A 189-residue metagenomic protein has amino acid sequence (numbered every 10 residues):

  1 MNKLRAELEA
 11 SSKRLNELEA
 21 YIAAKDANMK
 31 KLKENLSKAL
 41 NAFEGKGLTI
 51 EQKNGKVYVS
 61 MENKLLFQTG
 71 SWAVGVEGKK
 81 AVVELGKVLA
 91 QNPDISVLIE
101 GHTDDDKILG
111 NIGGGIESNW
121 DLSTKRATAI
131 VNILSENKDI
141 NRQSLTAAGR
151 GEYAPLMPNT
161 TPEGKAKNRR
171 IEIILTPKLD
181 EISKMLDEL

Functional and structural regions predicted by a protein language model:
M1-E51: Extracellular/lumenal/periplasmic "stalk" regions immediately C-terminal to a signal peptide or transmembrane helix
E44-K46, I50, V82-Q91: Short amphipathic alpha-helices and their capping/turn segments at secondary-structure boundaries
Q52-K56: Short Gly/Ser/Thr- and Asp/Glu-enriched loop/turn motifs at secondary-structure junctions
V57-E62: Short, aliphatic-rich beta-strand segments
L66-K80, E84, N92, H102-L189: Periplasmic OmpA-like peptidoglycan-binding domain that tethers envelope proteins to the cell wall
